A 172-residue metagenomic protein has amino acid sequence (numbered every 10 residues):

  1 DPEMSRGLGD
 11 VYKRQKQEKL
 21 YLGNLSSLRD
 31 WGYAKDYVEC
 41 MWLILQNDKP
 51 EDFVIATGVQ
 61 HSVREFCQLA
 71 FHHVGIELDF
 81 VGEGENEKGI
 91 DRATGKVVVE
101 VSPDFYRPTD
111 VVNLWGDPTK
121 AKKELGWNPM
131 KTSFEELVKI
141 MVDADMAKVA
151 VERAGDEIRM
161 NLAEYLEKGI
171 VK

Functional and structural regions predicted by a protein language model:
D1-Y12: Single conserved hydrophobic/aromatic residue that forms the stacking wall/gate of nucleotide- or nucleobase-binding
D10-K19, W31-V54, Q60, F71-G75: Alpha-helical substrate-binding/gating segment
L25, D30-V38, Q60-V63, V111 (+2 more regions): Conserved loop-to-helix N-cap of the C-terminal "lid" that shapes the substrate pocket in Rossmann-like
A34, R92-N128, A147: Conserved C-terminal active-site "lid" loop/helix of NAD(P)H-dependent oxidoreductases that clamps the redox cofactor
Y37, M41, I55, F66 (+2 more regions): Non-catalytic, hydrophobic alpha-helical segments
M41-L45, C67-A70, P118, V138-D145: Hydrophobic "lid"/C-terminal helical patch of Rossmann-like NAD(P)-dependent dehydrogenase/epimerase domains
V74-K96: Short mixed-charge
K120, T132-K172: Amphipathic terminal alpha-helices
